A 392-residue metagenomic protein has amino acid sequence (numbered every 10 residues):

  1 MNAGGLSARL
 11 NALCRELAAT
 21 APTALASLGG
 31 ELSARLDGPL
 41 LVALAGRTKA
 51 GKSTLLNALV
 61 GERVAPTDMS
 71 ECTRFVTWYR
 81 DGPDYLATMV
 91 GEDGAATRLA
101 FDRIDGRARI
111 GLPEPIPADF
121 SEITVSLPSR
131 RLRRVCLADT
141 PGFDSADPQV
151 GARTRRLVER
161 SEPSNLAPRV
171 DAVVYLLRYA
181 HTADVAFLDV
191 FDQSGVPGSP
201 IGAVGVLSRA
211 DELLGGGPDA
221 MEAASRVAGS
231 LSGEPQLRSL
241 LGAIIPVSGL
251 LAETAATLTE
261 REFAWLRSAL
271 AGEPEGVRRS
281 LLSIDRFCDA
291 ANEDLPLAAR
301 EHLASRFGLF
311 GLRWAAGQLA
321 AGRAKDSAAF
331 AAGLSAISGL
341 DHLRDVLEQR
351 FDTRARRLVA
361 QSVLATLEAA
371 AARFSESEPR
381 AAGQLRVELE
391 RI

Functional and structural regions predicted by a protein language model:
M1-G4, A19, P218-M221, F330 (+1 more regions): Charge-dense, low-complexity intrinsically disordered segments
M1-T23: Charged, amphipathic alpha-helical linker segments immediately N-terminal to NTP-binding catalytic cores
A21-P22, S161-P168, D219, R323-S327 (+1 more regions): Alpha-helix capping and helix-coil boundary motifs
A24-R35: P-loop NTPase nucleotide-binding/switch module
A26-S27, A50, W314-A315: Short, flexible segments with low predicted structural confidence
S33-L282, I337, D345: Globular "head" domains of long coiled-coil molecular machines
V204, L213-G216, A224-I392: C-terminal end of P-loop GTPase domains and the immediately downstream helical coupling element
